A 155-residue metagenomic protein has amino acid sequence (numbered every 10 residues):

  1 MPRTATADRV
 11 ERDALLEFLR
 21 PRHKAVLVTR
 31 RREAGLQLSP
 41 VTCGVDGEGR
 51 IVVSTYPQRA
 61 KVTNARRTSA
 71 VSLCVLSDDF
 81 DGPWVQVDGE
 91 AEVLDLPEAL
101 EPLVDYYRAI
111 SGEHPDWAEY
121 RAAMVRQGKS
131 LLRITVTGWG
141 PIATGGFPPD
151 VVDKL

Functional and structural regions predicted by a protein language model:
M1-R9, P83-L155: Charged, gly/pro-rich active-site loop segments
P2-V26: Short, basic/aromatic recognition patches
L19-R20, R66-R67, V125: Alpha-helix boundary recognition
R22-P57, T63-A65, V71-V75, W84-V87: Short beta-strand segments
H23-K24, A70, P115, W139: Generic structural signal for secondary-structure transition and capping sites
T29-R31, L76-D78, E113-R121: A short, aromatic/hydrophobic, helix- or strand-capping loop or linear motif that either lines the entrance/gate
E33-G35, D78-D81, A123-R126: A short beta-turn/loop motif at secondary-structure boundaries
R59-K61, F80, P148-P149: Short, surface-exposed beta-strand-loop junctions and turns on beta-sheet-rich folds
